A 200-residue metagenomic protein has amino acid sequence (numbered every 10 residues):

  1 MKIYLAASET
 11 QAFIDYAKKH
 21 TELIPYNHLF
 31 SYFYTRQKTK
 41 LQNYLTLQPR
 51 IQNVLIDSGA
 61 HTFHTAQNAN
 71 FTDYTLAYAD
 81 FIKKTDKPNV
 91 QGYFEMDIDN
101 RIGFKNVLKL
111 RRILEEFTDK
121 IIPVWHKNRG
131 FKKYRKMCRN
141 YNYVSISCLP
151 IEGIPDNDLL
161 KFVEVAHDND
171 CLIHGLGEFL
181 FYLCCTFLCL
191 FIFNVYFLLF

Functional and structural regions predicted by a protein language model:
M1-L110, F197: Non-catalytic, usually N-terminal nucleic-acid engagement modules in DNA/RNA processing proteins
T21-Y26, R50-I51, F117-D119, C138-S145 (+2 more regions): Glycine-enriched alpha-helix->loop->beta-strand junction motifs that scaffold or abut catalytic
Y34, A60-T62, D99-N100, K127-R129 (+2 more regions): Active-site-proximal loop/turn and secondary-structure-junction residues that shape catalytic pockets, frequently
L45-Q48, V107-E116, L159-C171: Surface-exposed amphipathic alpha-helices with a cationic face
D57, P123, F187: Conserved, mostly hydrophobic/aromatic
H61, C148-P150, F179-F200: Glycine-rich phosphate-binding active-site loops on the catalytic face of alpha/beta enzymes
K105-R129: Conserved anion-binding
K120-L176, F200: Glycine/Thr-rich beta-alpha phosphate-binding loop at enzyme active sites
